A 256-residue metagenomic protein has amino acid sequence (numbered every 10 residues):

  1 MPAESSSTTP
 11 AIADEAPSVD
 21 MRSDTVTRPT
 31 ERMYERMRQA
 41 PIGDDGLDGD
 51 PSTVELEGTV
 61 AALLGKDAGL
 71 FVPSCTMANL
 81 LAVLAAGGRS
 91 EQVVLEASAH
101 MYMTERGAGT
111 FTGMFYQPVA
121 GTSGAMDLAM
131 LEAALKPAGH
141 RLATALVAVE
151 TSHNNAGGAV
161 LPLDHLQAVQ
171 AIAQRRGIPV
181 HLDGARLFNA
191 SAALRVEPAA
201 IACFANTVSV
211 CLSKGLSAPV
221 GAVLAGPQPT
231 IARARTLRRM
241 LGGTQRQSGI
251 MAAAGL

Functional and structural regions predicted by a protein language model:
P2-L256: Conserved PLP-enzyme active-site core in the AAT-like
